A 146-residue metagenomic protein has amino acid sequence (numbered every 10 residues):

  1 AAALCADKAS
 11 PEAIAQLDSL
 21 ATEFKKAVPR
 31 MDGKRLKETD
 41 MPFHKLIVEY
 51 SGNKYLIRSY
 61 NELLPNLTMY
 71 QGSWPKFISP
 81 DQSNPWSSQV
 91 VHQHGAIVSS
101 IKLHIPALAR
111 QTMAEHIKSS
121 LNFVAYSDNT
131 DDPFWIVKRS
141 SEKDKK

Functional and structural regions predicted by a protein language model:
D7-P75, Q93-S99, L103, L108-S120: Conserved amphipathic alpha-helical segments that form helical-bundle/coiled-coil interaction surfaces
D32, P85-W86, W135, E142: A generic structural signal for short
L56-S59, F77-S79, N129-P133: Short, structured secondary-structure boundary patches
P75-P85: Short helix-coil transition/hinge motifs at the ends and kinks of transmembrane helices, capturing the brief
P106-K146: C-terminal effector-binding regulatory domain of bacterial HTH transcription factors
